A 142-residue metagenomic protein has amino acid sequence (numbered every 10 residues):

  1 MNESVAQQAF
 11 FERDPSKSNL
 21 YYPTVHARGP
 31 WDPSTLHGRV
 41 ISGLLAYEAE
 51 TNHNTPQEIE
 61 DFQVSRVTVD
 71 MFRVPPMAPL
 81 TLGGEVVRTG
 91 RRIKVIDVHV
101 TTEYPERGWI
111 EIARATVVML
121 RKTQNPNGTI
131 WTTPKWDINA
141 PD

Functional and structural regions predicted by a protein language model:
M1-D142: Terminal targeting signals and extreme-terminal segments of soluble enzymes
